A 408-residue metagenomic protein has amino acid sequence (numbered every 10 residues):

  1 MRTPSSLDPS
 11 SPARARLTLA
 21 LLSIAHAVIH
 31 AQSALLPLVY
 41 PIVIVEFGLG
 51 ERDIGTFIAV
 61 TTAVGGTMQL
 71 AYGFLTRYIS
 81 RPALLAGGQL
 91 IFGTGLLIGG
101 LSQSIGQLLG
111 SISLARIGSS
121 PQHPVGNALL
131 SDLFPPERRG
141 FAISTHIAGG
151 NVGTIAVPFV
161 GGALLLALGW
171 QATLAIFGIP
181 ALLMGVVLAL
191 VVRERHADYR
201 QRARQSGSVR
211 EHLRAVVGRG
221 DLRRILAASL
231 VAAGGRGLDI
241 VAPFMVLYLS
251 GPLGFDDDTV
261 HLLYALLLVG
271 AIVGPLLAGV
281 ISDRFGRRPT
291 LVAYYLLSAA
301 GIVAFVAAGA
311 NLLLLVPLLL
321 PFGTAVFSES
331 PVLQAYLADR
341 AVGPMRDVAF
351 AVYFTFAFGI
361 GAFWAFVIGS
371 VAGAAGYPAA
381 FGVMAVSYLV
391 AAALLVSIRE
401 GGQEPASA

Functional and structural regions predicted by a protein language model:
R2-P12, R195-L226: Juxtamembrane intracellular "pre-TM" segments in multi-pass secondary transporters
A34, T62-L70, T154-I155, L268-I272 (+2 more regions): Residue-level signature of mid-helix packing/kink "hotspots" within the transmembrane helices of 12-pass Major
L36-P37, D221-A265, I272: Extracytoplasmic gate region of multi-pass secondary transporters
V43-I44, L75-T76, V160-L168, L249-S250 (+2 more regions): Interfacial helix-cap and linker-helix signal at transmembrane-aqueous boundaries of multi-pass secondary transporters
T67-I105, S282-R288: Conserved MFS/SLC helix-loop-helix module at the cytosolic interface between two early adjacent transmembrane helices
S111-G150: Cytoplasmic helix-loop-helix junction between adjacent transmembrane helices in 12-TM secondary transporters
H146-R193: Helix-loop-helix hairpin linking two adjacent transmembrane segments in secondary transporters
R287-L333: C-terminal transmembrane helical hairpin of 12-TM major facilitator-type secondary transporters
